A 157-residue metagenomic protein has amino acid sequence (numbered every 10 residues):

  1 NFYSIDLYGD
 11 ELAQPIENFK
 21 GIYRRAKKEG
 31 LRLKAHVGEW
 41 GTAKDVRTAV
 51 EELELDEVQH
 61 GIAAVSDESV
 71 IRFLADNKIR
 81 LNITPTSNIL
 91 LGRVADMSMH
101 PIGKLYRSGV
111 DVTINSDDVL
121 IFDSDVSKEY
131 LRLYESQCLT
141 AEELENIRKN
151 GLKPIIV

Functional and structural regions predicted by a protein language model:
N1-S4, A13-E54, V65-I79, D96-D111 (+1 more regions): Histidine/acidic residue-rich metal-binding segments in metalloenzymes
I5, Q59, R80-T84, V112-S116: Non-cysteine beta-strand/loop elements that form the S-adenosyl-L-methionine
L7-L12, G38-T42, G61-A63, T84-L90 (+1 more regions): Active-site beta-loop-alpha junctions enriched in small/polar residues
H36, H60-G61, A95, L120 (+3 more regions): Hydrophobic alpha-helical scaffolding
A43, M99, S124-S127, A141-E145: Electropositive phosphate-/nucleotide-binding environments in soluble metabolic enzymes
K44, D67-E68, L91-G92, D123-S124 (+1 more regions): Short secondary-structure boundary/hinge segments and terminal tails
D76, K128, R132, S136-V157: Mid-to-C-terminal alpha-helical segments outside catalytic/metal-binding sites
V94-R132: C-terminal hydrophobic structural anchor segments that stabilize assembly/packing rather than catalytic chemistry
